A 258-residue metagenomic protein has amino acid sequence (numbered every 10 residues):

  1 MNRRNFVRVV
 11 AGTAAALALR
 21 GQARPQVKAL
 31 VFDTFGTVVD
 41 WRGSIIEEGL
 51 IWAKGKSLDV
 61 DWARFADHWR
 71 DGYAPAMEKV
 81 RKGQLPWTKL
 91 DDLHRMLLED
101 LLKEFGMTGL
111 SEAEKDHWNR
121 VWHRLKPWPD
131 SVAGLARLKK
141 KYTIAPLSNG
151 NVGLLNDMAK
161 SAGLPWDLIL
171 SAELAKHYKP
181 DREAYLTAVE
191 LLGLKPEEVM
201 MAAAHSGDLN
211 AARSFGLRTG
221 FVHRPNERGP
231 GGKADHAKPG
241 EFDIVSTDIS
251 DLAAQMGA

Functional and structural regions predicted by a protein language model:
N5, V9, E47-I51, H68 (+5 more regions): Alpha-helical elements of Rossmann-like donor-binding domains used by nucleotide-donor carbohydrate transfer enzymes
N5-A23: N-terminal export signals
V9-V10, A136, G150-A258: Asp-based, Mg2+/Mn2+-dependent phosphohydrolase catalytic module
R24-D71: Active-site neighborhood of HAD-like aspartate-dependent phosphohydrolases
K56-S57, A63-D116: A metal-dependent, Asp-based hydrolase signature
E112-K160, I169-A172: Substrate-recognition element of Asp-dependent hydrolases with the DxDx(T/V) motif
